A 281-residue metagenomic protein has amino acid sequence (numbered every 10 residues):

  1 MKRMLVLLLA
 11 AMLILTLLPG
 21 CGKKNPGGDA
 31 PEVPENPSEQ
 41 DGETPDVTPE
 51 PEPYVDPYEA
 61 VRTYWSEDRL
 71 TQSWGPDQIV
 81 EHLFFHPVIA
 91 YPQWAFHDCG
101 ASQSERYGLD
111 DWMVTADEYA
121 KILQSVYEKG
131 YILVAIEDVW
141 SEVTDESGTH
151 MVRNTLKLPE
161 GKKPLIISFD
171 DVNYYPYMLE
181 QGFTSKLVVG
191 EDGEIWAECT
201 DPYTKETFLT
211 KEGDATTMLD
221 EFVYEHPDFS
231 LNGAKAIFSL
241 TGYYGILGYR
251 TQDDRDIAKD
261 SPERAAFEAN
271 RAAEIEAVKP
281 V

Functional and structural regions predicted by a protein language model:
R3-K24: Sec-dependent N-terminal signal peptides of Gram-positive bacterial secreted proteins and lipoproteins
L5-L9, D68-S73, Y107, H226: Short, flexible coil/linker segments at or flanking structured domains
L17-P37: Sec-dependent signal peptide cleavage junction
V33-E81: N-terminal low-complexity, Pro/Thr/Ser-rich intrinsically disordered segments that act as propeptides or flexible
D77-P280: Active-site beta->alpha N-cap acidic-glycine motif
